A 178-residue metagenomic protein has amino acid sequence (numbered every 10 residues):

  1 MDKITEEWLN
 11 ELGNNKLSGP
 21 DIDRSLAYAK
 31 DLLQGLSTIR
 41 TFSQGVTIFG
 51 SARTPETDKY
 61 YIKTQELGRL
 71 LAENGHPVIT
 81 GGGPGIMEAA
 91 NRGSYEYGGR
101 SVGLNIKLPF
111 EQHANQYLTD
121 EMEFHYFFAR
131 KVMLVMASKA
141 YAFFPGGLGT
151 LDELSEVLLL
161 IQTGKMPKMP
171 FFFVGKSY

Functional and structural regions predicted by a protein language model:
M1-N15: Long amphipathic alpha-helical segments
D2, S18-R24, H125, S177-Y178: Short, glycine-/small-residue-rich phosphate/pyrophosphate-handling segment
K3-E7, I39, P109-L118, F128-K131 (+3 more regions): Amphipathic, Lys/Arg-enriched alpha-helical "gate/interface" segment within cytosolic domains that mediates
L12-L104: Glycine-rich beta-alpha loop segments
D58, A89-A90, H113, D152-L154: Short glycine-/acidic-enriched loop or helix-start segments at secondary-structure transitions that form or flank
Y61-K63, G93-S94, Y117-T119, E156-L159: Short, glycine/charged-enriched secondary-structure capping and boundary segments
G85-F144: Acidic/glycine-enriched connector segments
H125-G175: Active-site/ligand-binding-proximal alpha/beta "capping" segment
